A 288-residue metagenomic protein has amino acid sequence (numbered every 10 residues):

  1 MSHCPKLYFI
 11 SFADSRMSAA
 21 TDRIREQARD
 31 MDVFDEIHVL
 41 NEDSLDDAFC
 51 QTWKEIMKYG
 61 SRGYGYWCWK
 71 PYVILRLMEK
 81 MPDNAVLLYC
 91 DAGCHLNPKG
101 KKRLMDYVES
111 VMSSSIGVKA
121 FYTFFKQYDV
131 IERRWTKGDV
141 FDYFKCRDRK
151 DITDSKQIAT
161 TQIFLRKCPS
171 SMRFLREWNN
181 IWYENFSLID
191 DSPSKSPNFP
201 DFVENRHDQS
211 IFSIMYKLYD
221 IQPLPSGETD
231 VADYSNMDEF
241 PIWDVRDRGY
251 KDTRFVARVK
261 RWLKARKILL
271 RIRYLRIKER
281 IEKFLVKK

Functional and structural regions predicted by a protein language model:
M1-K288: Glycosyltransferase catalytic domains, chiefly GT-A lineage
